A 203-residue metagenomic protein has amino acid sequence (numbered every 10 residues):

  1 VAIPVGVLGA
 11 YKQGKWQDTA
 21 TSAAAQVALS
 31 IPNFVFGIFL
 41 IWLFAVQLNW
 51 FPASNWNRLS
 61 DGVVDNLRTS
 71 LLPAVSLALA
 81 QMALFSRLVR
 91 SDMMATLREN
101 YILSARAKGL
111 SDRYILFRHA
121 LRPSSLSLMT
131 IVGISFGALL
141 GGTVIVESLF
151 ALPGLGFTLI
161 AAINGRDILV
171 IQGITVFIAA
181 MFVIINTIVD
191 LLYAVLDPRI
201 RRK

Functional and structural regions predicted by a protein language model:
V1-D18, N33, N49-W50, D61-K203: Alpha-helical transmembrane segments of integral membrane proteins, especially multi-pass inner/plasma-membrane
W16-S30: N-terminal signal-anchor/first transmembrane alpha helix
A24, I41, V189: Generic structural marker for isolated residues within well-ordered, non-membrane alpha-helices of soluble domains
N33-D61: Extracellular/periplasmic helix-loop junction at the C-terminal end of a transmembrane helix in multi-pass membrane
